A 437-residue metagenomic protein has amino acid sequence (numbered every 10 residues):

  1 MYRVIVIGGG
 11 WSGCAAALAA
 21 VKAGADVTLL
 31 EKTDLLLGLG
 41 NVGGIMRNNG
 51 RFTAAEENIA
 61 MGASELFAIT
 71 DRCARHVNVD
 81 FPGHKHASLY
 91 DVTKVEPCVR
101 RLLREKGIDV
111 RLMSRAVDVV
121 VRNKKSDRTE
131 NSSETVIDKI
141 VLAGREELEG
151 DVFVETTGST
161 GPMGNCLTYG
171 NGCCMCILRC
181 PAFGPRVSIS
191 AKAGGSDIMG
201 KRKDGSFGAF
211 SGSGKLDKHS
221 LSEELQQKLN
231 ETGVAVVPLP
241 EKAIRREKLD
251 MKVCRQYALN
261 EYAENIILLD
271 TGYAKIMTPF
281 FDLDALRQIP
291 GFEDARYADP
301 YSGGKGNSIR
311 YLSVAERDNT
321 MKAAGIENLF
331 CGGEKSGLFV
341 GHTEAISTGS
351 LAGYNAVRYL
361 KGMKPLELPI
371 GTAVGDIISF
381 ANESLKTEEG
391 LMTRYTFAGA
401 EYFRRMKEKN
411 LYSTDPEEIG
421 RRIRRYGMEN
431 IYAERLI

Functional and structural regions predicted by a protein language model:
R3-T28: N-terminal Rossmann-like FAD-binding beta1-loop-alpha1 element of flavoenzymes
G10-W11, L35, K335-S336: Residue-level detector of alpha-helix initiation sites
A19, A25-D26, E31-R115, P162 (+4 more regions): Conserved N-terminal/central alpha/beta ligand/cofactor-binding core
V110-E261, Y273, M277, A285: Predominantly flavin-linked oxidoreductase catalytic cores and closely associated redox partners
K305-F339, E383-R394: FAD-binding beta-loop-beta segment adjacent to the flavin cofactor pocket
G337-V357: A conserved FAD-binding loop/helix module that cradles the flavin
V357-R394: Active-site-proximal substrate-binding core of FAD-dependent oxidoreductases
E389-I437: C-terminal auxiliary extensions adjacent to catalytic cores
